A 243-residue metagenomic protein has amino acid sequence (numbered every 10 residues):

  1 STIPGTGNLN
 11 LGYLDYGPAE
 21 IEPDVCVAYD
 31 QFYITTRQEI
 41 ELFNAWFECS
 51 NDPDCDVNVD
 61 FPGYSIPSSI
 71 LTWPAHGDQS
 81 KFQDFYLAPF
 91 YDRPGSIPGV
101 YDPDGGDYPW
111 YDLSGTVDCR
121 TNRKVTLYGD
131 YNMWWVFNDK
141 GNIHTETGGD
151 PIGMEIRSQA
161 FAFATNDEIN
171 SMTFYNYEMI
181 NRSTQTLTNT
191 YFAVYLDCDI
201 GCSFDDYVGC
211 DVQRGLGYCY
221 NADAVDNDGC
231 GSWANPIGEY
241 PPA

Functional and structural regions predicted by a protein language model:
S1-A243: A long-range scaffold signal marking pre-active-site subdomains of enzyme folds
